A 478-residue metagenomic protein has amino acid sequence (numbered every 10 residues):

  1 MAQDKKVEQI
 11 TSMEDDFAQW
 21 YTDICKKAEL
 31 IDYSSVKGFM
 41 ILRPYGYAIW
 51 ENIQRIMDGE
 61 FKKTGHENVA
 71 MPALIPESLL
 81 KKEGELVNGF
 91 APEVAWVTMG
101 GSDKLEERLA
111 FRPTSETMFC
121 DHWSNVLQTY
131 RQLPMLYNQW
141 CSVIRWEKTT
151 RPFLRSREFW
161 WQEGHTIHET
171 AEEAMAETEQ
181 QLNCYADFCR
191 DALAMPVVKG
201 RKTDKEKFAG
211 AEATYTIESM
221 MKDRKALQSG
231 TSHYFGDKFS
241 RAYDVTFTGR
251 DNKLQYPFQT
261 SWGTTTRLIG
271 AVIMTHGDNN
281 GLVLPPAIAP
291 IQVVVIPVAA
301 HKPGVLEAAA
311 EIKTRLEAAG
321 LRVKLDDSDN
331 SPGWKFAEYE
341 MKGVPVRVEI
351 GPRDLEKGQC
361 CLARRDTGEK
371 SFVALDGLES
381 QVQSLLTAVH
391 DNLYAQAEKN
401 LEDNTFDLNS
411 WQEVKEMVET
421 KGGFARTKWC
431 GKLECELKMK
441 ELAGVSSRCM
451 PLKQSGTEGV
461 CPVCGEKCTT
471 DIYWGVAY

Functional and structural regions predicted by a protein language model:
M1-Y478: NTP/phosphate- and nucleic-acid-binding module
